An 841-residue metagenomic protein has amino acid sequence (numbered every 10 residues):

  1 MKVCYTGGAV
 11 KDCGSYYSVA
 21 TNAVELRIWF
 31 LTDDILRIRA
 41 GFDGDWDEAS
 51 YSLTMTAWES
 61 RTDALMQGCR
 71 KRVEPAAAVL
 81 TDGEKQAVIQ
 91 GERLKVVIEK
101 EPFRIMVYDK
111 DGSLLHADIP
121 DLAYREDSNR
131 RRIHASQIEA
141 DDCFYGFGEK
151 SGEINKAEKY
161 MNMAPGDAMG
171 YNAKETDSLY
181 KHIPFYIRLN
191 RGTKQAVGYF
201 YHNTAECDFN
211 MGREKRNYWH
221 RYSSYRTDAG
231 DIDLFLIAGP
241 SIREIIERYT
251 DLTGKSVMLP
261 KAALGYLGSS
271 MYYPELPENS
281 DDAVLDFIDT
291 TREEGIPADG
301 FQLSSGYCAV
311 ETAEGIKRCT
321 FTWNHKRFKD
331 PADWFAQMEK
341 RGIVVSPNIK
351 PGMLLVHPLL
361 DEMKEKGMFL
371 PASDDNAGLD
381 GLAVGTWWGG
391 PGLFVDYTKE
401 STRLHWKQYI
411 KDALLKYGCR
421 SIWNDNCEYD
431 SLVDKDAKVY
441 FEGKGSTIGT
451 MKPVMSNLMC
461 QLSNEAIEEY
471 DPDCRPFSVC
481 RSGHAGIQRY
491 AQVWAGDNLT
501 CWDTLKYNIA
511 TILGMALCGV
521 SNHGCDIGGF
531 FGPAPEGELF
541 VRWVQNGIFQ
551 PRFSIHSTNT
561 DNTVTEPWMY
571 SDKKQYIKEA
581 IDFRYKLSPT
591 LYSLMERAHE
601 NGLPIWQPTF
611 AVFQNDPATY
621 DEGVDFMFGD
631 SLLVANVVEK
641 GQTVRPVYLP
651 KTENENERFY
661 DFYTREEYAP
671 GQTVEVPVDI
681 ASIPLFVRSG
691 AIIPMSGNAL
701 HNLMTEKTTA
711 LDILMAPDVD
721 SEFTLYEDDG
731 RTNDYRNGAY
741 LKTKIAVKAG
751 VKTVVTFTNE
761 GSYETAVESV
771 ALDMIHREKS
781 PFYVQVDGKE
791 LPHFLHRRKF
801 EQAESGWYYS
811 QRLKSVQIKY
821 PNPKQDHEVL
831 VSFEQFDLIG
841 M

Functional and structural regions predicted by a protein language model:
M1, S113-A681, R688: Catalytic-domain carbohydrate-binding cleft regions of carbohydrate-active enzymes
M1-S256, P260-K261, L267-M271, E278-D289 (+9 more regions): N-terminal accessory segment at the very beginning of proteins
A49-D63, W323, F626, D679 (+1 more regions): Aromatic-residue hotspot detector
D582-N601, Y663-K742: Catalytic cores of secreted or luminal carbohydrate-active enzymes
